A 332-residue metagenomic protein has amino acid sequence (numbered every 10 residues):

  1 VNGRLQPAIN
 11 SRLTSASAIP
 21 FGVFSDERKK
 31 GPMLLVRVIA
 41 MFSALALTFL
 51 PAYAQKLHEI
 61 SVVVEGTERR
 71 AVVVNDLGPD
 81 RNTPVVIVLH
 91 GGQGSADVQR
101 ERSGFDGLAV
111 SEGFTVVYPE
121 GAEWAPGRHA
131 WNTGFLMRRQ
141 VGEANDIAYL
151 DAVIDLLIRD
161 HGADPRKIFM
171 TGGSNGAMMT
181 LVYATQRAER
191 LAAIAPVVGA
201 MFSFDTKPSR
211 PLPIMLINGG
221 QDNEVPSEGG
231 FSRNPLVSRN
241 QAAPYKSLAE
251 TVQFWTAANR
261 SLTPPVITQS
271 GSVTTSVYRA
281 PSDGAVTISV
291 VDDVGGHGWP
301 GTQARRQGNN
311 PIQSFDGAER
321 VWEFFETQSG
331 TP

Functional and structural regions predicted by a protein language model:
I39-T48: Bacterial N-terminal signal peptides
A52-V85, D97-S103, S111, G142-A148 (+7 more regions): A domain-start/cap signature at the N-terminus of enzymes
P79-V86, G92-G127, S203-F204, E224 (+1 more regions): Short substrate-entry loop that stabilizes the transition state in hydrolases
G121-N145: Cap/lid segment of the alpha/beta-hydrolase catalytic domain
R139-D160: Alpha/beta-hydrolase active-site loop
L216-N218: Short beta-strand/loop motif that positions the catalytic acidic residue of the alpha/beta-hydrolase fold
G220-V286, G301-F315: Active-site-adjacent alpha-helix of alpha/beta-hydrolase-fold enzymes
